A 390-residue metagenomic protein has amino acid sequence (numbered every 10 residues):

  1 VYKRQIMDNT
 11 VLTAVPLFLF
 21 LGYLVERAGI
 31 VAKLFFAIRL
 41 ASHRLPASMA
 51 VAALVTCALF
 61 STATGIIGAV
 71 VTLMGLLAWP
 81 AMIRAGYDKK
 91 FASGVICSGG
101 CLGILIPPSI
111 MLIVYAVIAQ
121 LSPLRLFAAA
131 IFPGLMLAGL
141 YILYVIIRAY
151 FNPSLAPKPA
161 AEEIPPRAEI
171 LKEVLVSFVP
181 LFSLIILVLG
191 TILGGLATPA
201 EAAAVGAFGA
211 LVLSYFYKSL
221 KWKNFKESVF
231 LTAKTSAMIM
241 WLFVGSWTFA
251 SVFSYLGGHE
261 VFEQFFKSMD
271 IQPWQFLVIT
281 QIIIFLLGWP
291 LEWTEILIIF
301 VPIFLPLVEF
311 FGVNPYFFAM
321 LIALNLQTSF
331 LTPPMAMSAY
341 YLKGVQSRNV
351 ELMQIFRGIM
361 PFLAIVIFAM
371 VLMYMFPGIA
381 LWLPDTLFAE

Functional and structural regions predicted by a protein language model:
K3-E390: Alpha-helical transmembrane segments of multi-pass membrane transport proteins
